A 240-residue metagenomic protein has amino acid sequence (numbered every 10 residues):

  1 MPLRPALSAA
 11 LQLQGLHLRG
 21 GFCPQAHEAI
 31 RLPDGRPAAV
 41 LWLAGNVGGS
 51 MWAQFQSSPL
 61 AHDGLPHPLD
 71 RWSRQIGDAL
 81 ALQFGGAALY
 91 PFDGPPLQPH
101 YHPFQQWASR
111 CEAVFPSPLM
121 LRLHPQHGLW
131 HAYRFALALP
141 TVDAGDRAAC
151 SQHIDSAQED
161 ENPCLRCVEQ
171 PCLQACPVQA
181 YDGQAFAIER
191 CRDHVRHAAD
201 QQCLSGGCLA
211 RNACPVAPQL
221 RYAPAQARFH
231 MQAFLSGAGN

Functional and structural regions predicted by a protein language model:
M1-D78: Non-catalytic, usually N-terminal nucleic-acid engagement modules in DNA/RNA processing proteins
P66, D70-N240: Catalytic cores of enzyme domains
